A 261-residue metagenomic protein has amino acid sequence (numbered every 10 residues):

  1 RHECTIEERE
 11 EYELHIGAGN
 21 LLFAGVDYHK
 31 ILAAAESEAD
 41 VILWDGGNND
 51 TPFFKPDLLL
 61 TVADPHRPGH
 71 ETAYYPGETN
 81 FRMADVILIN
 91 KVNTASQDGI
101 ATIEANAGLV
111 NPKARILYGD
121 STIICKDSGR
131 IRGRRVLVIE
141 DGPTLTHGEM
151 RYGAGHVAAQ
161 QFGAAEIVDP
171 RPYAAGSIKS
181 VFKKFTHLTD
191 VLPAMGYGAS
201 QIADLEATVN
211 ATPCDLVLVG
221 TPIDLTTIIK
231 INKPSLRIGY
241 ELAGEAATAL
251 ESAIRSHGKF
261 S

Functional and structural regions predicted by a protein language model:
R1-N106, R115, D127-T208, T212-L236 (+2 more regions): Flexible phosphate-sensing "switch/lid" loops adjacent to ATP/NTP-binding sites across phosphate-transfer
P112: A structural signal for conserved, well-ordered secondary-structure elements that form binding/interaction cores
S121-D127: Long, charged amphipathic helices and adjacent flexible linkers at domain junctions
